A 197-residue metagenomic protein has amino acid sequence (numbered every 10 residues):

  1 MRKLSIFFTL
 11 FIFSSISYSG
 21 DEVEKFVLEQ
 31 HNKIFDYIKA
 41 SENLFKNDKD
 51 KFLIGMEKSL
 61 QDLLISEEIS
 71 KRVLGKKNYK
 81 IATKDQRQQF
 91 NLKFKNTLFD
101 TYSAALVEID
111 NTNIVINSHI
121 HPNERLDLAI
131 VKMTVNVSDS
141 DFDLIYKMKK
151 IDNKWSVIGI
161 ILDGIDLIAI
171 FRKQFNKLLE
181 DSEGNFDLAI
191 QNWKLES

Functional and structural regions predicted by a protein language model:
R2-T9: Sec-dependent signal peptide recognition, specifically the positively charged N-region followed immediately by
S14-S17: N-terminal signal peptide c-region/cleavage motif recognized by signal peptidases
E22-Y102: Early exported N-terminus immediately downstream of N-terminal targeting peptides
D36, A40-N47, K51, I81-D85 (+6 more regions): Surface-exposed, polar/charged faces of alpha-helical domains in mature secreted/periplasmic/lumenal proteins
R87, V131, V157: Surface-exposed aromatic
D100-F142, K194-S197: Surface-exposed, charged secondary-structure patches
D141-A169: Short beta-strand edge/turn micro-motifs at domain boundaries
G159-S197: Low-complexity, intrinsically disordered terminal/linker segments enriched in charged and Gly/Pro repeats
